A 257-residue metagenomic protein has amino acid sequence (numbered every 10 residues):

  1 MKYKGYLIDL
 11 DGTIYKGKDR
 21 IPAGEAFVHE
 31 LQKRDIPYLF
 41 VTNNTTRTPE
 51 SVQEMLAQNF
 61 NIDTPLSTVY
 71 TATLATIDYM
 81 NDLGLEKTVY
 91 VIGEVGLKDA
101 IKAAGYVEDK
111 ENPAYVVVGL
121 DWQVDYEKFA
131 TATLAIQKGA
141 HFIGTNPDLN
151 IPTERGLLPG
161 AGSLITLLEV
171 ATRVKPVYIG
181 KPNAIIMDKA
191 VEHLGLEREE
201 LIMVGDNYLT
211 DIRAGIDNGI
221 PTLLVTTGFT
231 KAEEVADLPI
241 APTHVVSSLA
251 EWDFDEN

Functional and structural regions predicted by a protein language model:
K2-I8, K16-K33, R47-E50, E54-Y70 (+2 more regions): Asp-based, Mg2+/Mn2+-dependent phosphohydrolase catalytic module
N44: Conserved phosphate/oxyanion-binding catalytic-loop motifs
